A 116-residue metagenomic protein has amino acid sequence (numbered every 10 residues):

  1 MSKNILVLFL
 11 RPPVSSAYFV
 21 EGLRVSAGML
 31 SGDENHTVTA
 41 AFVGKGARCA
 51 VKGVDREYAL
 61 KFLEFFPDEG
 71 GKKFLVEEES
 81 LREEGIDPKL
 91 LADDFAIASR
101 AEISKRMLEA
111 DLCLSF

Functional and structural regions predicted by a protein language model:
S2-L6: Extreme N-terminal starter segment of soluble prokaryotic enzymes
V7, A40-F42, V76: Structural beta-sheet core signal
V7-G22, A47-V54: Short, glycine-rich nucleotide/cofactor-binding loops
Y18-A40: Histidine-anchored nucleotide/phosphate-binding helix
R56-E83: A glycine-rich helix N-cap at a beta->alpha junction
D94-E102: Short acidic-hydrophobic, aromatic-tinged amphipathic segments that line or gate anion-handling sites
A110: An anion/phosphate-binding loop that grips the pyrophosphate of nucleotide cofactors and donors
